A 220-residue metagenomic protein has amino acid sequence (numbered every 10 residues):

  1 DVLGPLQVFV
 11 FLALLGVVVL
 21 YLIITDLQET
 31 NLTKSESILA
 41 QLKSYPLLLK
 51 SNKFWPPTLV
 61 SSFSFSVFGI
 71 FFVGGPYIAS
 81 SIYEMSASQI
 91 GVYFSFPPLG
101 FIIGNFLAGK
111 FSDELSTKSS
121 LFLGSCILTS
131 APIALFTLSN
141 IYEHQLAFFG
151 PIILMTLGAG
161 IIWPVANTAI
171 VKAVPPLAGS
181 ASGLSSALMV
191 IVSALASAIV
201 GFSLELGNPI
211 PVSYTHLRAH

Functional and structural regions predicted by a protein language model:
D1-I24: Helix-loop-helix hairpin linking two adjacent transmembrane segments in secondary transporters
Q28-P57: Juxtamembrane intracellular "pre-TM" segments in multi-pass secondary transporters
F54-V67, I153: Pair of pore-lining "gating" transmembrane helices in MFS-fold secondary transporters
N105-T117: Helix-to-loop junctions at the C-terminal end of transmembrane segments in multipass secondary transporters
L121-I162: C-terminal transmembrane helical hairpin of 12-TM major facilitator-type secondary transporters
I161-V174: Intracellular juxtamembrane helix-capping segments at the cytosolic ends of symmetry-related transmembrane helices
A173-L204: A late C-terminal transmembrane helix in Major Facilitator Superfamily
T215-H220: Conserved small/polar residues in nucleotide/adenosyl-binding loops
